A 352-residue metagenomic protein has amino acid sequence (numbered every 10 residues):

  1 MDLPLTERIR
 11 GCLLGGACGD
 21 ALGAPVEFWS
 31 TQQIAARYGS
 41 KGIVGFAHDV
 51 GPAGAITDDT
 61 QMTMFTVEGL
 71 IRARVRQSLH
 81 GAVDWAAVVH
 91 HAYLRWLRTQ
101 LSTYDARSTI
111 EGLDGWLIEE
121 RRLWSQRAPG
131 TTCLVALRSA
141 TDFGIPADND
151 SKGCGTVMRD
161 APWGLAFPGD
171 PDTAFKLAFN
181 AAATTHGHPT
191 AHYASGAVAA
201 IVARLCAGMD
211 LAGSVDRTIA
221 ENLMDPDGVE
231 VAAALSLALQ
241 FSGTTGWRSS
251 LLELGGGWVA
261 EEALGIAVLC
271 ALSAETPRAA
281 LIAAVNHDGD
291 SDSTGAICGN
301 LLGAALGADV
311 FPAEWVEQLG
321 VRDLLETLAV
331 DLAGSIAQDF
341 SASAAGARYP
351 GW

Functional and structural regions predicted by a protein language model:
M1-W352: Structured, active/binding-site neighborhoods that engage oxygen-rich ligands
